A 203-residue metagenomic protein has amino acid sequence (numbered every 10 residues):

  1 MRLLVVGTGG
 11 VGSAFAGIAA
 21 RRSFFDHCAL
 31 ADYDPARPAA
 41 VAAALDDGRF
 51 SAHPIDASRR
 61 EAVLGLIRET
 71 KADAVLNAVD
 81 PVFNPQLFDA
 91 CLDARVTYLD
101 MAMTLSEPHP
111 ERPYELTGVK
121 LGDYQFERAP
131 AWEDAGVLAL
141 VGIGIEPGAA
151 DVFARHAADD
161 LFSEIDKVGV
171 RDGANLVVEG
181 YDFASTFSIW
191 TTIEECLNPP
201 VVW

Functional and structural regions predicted by a protein language model:
L3-G9: Conserved N-terminal Rossmann-fold NAD(P)-binding element of oxidoreductases
G12-S13: N-terminal Rossmann-fold NAD(P) dinucleotide-binding loop
A19: Aromatic pocket-lining residues of Rossmann-like dinucleotide-binding sites
L30, A52-I55: Conserved residues in the N-terminal Rossmann fold of short-chain dehydrogenase/reductase
Y33-R37: Helix N-cap at the beta1-alpha1 junction of Rossmann-like dinucleotide-binding domains, i.e., the first residues
P54-A72, V79, F83-L87: Conserved Rossmann-fold cofactor-binding substructure of NAD(P)-dependent oxidoreductases
D89, D93, M101-V137: Rossmann-fold NAD(P)-binding glycine/threonine-rich loop
E127, W132-W203: Rossmann-like dinucleotide-binding core of oxidoreductases
